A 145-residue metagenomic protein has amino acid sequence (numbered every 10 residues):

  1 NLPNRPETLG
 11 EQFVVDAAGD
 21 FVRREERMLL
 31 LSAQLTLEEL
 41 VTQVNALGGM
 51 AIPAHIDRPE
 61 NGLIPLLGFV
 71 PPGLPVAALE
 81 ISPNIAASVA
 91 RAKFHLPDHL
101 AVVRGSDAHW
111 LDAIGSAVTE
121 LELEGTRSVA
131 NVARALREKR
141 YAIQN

Functional and structural regions predicted by a protein language model:
N1-N4, E11-Q12, A17, M28-L29 (+3 more regions): Charged catalytic cores and adjacent phosphate/nucleic-acid-binding surfaces used for phosphate/nucleic-acid chemistry
F21-A33: Divalent metal-binding segments
Q34-V44: Internal active-site segments that recognize and position negatively charged phosphoryl groups and nucleotide moieties
